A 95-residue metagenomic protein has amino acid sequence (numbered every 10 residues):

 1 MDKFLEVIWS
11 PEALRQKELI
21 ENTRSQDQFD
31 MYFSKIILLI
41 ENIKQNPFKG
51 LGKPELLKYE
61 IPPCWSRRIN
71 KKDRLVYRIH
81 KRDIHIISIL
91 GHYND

Functional and structural regions predicted by a protein language model:
M1-E6, E18-D30, L51, L57-K58 (+2 more regions): Enriched for short, Lys/Arg-rich terminal
K17-E18, K44: Short amphipathic alpha-helical interface segments enriched in basic and hydrophobic/aromatic residues, used as
D30-P47, L51: Compact soluble domain cores
